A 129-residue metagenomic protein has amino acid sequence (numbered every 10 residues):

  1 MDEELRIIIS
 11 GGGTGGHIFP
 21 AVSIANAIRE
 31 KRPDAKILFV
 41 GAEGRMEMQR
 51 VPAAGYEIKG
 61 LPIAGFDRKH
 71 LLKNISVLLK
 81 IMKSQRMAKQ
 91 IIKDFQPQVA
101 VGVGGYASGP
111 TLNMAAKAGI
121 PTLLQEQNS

Functional and structural regions predicted by a protein language model:
E3, I9, K117-S129: Active-site-proximal region of nucleotide-activated glycan assembly enzymes, centered on histidine/acidic-rich loops
E4-T14, D34-K80, Q85, K89: Conserved nucleotide-sugar phosphate-binding/catalytic loop shared by glycosyltransferases and other
I8, L38, A100-V101, L123: Structural detector of well-ordered beta-strand residues that form the stable sheet scaffold of enzyme domains
G13-G15, G105-A107, S129: Residue-level detector of alpha-helix initiation sites
H17-I28: Short amphipathic alpha-helix
R29-D34, K117-I120: Short helix-capping segments at alpha-helix termini
G60-A64, V103-G104, L124-N128: Short beta->alpha connector loops at strand-helix junctions that form conserved, small/polar/Pro-enriched
K89-A100, S108-L123: Glycosyltransferases and closely related glycan-assembly transferases that use nucleotide-activated donors
